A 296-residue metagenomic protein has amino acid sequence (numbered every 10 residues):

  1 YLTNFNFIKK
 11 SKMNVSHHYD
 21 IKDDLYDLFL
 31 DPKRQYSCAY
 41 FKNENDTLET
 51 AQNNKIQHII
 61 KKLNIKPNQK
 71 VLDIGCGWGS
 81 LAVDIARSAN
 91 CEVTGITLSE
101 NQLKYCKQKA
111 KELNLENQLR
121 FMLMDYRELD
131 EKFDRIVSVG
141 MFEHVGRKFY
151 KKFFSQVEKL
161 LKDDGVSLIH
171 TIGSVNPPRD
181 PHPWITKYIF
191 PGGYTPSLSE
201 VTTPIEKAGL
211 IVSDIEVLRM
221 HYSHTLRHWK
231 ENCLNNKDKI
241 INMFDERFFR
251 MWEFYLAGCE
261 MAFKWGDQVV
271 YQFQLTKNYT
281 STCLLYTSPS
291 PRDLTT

Functional and structural regions predicted by a protein language model:
Y1-Y26: N-terminal auxiliary segments of SAM/dcSAM-dependent transferases
Q69-G75: Conserved class I S-adenosyl-L-methionine
S80-A89: Conserved SAM-binding loop of SAM-dependent methyltransferases across substrates and taxa, primarily the Class I
R127-I136: A short acidic, Gly/Pro-enriched loop at the edge of an enzyme's catalytic core that lines a small-molecule cofactor
K151-D163: A short glycine-rich, Lys/Arg-flanked "PGG" loop and its adjoining helix->strand segment in the class I
D164-T171: Conserved beta-strand signature within the Rossmann-like core of class I S-adenosyl-L-methionine
G173-Y279: Substrate-binding/catalytic lobe of Class I Rossmann-like enzymes that use SAM or dcSAM, i.e., the mid-to-C-terminal
Y286-D293: Conserved small/polar residues in nucleotide/adenosyl-binding loops
